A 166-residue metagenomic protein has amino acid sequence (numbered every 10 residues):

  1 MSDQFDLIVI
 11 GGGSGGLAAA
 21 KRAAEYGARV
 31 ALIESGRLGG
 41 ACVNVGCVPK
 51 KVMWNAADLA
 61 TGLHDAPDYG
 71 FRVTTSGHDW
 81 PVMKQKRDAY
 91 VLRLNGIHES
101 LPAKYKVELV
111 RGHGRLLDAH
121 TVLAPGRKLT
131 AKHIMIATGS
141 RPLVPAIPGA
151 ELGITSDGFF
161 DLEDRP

Functional and structural regions predicted by a protein language model:
S2-F5, K21-A28, I33-R165: Glycine-rich flavin
G11-S14, S35-G36: Glycine-rich Rossmann-fold phosphate-binding loop(s) that bind the pyrophosphate of adenine dinucleotide cofactors
L17: Residues forming the Rossmann-fold NAD(P)(H) cofactor-binding site
